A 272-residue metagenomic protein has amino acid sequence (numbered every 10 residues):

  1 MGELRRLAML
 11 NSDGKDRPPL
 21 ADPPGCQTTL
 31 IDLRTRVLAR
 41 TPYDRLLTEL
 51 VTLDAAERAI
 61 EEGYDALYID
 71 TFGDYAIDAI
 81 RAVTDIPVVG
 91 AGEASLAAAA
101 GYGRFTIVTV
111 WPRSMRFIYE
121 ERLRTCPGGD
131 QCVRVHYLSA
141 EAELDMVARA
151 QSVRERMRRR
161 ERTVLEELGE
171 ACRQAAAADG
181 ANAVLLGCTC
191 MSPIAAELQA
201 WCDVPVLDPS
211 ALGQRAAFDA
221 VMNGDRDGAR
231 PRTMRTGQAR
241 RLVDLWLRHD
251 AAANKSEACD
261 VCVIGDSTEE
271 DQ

Functional and structural regions predicted by a protein language model:
M1-R17, F105-T109: Short beta-strand segments enriched in small/hydrophobic residues
T29-D54, L144-R149: N-terminal beta-loop-helix "entrance" segment that forms/cooperates in small-molecule cofactor or anionic ligand
P42-R58, R162-A171: Glycine-rich, highly charged phosphate/nucleotide-binding loops
A59-T84: Helix-enriched interaction subdomains in cytosolic or periplasmic regions, typified by TIR/SEFIR signaling/NADase cores
Y64-T71, A181-T189: Periplasmic-binding protein-like
R81-Y102, L198-A217: Short, acidic/small-residue loops that bind anionic groups at enzyme active sites
A100-A140, D219-V261: Short, glycine-/small-residue-rich phosphate/pyrophosphate-handling segment
L123-N182, G187: Active-site rim beta-loop-alpha module in soluble metabolic enzymes
